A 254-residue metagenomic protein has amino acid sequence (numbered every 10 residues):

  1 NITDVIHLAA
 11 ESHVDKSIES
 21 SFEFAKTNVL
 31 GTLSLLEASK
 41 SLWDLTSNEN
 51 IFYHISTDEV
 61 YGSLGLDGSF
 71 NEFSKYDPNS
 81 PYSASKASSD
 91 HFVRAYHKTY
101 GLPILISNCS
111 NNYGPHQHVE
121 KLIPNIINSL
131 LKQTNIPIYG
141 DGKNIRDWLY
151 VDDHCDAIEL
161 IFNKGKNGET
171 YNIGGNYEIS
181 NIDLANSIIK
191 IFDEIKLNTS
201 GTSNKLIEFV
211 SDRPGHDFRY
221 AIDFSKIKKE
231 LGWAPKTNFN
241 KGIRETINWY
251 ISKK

Functional and structural regions predicted by a protein language model:
N1-N112, D152, N181, W233 (+2 more regions): N-terminal Rossmann-like NAD(P)+-binding domain of SDR-like oxidoreductases, especially those catalyzing
D44-L45, Y53, G62-L66, G101 (+3 more regions): Proline-centered turn/helix-capping motifs that create local helix->coil transitions or kinks
G68, V119-I127: A glycine/serine/threonine-rich, flexible loop-to-helix segment that serves as the NAD(P) cofactor-binding "lid"
G114, H118, D147-Y150: Active-site helix-initiating loop/hinge in glycosyltransferases
P124-K254: C-terminal substrate-binding subdomain of Rossmann-fold SDR/epimerase-dehydratase oxidoreductases
